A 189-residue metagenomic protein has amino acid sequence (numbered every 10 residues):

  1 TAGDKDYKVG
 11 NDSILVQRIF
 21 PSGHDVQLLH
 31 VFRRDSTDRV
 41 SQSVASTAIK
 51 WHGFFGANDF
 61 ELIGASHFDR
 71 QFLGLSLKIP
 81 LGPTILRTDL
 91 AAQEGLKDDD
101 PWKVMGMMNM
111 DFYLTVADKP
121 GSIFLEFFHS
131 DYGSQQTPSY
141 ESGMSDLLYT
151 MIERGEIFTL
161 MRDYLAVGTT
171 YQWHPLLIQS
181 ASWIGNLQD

Functional and structural regions predicted by a protein language model:
T1-H52, M151: Surface-exposed coil loops of outer-membrane beta-barrel proteins
A2-D4, T37-R39, K50, I63-A65 (+5 more regions): Outer-membrane beta-barrel proteins
K8-D12, S43-T47, F54, D69-L73 (+2 more regions): Residues that define the transmembrane beta-barrel architecture of outer-membrane proteins
D25-R34, I49, F55-F68, L73-L75 (+3 more regions): Transmembrane beta-strand segments that form the barrel wall of outer-membrane beta-barrel proteins
P80-N186: Detector for outer-membrane/organellar transmembrane beta-barrel domains, recognizing the amphipathic beta-strand
